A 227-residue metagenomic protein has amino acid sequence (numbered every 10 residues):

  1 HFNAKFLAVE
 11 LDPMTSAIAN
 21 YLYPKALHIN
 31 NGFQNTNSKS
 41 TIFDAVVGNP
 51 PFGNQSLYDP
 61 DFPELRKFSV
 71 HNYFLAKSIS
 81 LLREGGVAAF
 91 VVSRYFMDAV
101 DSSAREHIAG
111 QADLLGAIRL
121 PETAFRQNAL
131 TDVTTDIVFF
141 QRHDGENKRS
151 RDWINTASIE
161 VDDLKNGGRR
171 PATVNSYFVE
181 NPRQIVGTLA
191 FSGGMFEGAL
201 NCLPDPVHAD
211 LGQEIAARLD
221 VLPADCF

Functional and structural regions predicted by a protein language model:
H1-Q55, F68, G85, S93-Y95 (+1 more regions): Conserved S-adenosyl-L-methionine
V9-P13, K67-R126, V133-F140: Conserved Class I SAM-dependent methyltransferase catalytic core
Q34-N37, T123-Q127, G194: A short acidic, often aromatic-flanked loop/helix-cap motif at beta-alpha or helix-coil junctions that lines enzyme
P51, E122, H143: Flexible loop residues that form catalytic and substrate-binding hotspots at small-molecule/glycan-binding clefts
Q55-P60, V100-D101: Conserved ATPase-coupling elements of RecA-like P-loop NTPase cores
P60-R66: Short glycine-enriched, charge-decorated loop/helix-capping segments at active-site entrances that position
Q127-C226: Flexible, glycine-/basic-rich loop-and-beta segments that form/coincide with the SAM-dependent methyltransferase
